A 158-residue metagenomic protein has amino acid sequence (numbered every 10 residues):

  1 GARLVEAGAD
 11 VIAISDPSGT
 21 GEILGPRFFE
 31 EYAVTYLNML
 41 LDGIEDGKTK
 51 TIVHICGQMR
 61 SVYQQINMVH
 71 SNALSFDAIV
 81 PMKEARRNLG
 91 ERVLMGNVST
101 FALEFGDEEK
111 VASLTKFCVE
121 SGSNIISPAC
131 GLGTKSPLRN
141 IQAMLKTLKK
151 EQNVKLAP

Functional and structural regions predicted by a protein language model:
G1-P158: Active-site loop segments of alpha/beta catalytic cores
